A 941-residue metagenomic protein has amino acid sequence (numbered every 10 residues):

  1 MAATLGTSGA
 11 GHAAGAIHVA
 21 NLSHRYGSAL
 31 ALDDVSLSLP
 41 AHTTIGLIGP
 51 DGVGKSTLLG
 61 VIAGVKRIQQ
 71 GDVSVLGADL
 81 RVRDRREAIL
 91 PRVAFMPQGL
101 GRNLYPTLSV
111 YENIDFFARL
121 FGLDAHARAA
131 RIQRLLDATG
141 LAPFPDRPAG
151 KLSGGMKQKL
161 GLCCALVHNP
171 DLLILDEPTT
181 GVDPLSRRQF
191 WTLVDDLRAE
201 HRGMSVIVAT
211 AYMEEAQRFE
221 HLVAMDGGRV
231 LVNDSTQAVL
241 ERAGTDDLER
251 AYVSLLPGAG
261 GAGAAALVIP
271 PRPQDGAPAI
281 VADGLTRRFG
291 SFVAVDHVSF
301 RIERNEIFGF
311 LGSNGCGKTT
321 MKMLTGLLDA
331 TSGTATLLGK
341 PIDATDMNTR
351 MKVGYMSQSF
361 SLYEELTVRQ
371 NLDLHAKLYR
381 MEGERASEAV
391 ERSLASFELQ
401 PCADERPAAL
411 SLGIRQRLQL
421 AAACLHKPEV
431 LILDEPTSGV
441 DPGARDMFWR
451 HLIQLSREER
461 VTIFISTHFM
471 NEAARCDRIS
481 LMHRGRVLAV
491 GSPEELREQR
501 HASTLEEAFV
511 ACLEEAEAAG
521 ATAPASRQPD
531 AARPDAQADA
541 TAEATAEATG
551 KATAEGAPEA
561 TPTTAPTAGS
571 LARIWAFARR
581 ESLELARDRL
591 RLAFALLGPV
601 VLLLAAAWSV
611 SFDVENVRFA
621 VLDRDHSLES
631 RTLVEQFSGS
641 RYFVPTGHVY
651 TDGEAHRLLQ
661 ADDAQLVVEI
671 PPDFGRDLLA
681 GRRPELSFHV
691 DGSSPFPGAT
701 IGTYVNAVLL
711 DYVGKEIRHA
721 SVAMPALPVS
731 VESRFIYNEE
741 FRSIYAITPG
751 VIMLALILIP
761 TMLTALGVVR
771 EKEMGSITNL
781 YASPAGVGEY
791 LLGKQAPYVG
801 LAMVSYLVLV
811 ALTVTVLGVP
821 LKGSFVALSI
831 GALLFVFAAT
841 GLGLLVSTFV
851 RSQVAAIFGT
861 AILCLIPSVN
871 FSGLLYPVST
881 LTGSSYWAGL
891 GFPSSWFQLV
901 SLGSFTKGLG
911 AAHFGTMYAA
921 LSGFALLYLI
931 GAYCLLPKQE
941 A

Functional and structural regions predicted by a protein language model:
A63, T325-G326: Helix-to-loop junction immediately C-terminal to a conserved catalytic motif
G71-V82, I89-P91, G333-D343, N348-T349: Conserved ABC transporter NBD signature motif
D115, R119, H126-F144, D373 (+2 more regions): Conserved ABC ATPase "signature" region
L173-D176, L431-D434: Catalytic Walker B motif of ABC-type/P-loop ATPase nucleotide-binding domains
N233-D234, V490-G491: ABC ATPase "signature
E543-T553, A560-Y745, H913: Extracytoplasmic/periplasmic domains immediately adjacent to an N-terminal transmembrane anchor in multi-pass membrane
